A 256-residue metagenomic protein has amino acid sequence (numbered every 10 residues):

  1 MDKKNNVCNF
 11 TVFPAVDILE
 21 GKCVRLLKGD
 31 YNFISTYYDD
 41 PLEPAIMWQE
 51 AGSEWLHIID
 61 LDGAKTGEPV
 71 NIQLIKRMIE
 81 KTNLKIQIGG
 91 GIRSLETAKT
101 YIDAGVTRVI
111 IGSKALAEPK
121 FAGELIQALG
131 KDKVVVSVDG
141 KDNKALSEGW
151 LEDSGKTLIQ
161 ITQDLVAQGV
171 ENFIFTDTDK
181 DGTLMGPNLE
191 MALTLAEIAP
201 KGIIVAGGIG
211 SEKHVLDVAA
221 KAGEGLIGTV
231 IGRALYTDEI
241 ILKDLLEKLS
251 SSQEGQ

Functional and structural regions predicted by a protein language model:
N9-T11, K81-I88, K131-V135, L146-W150 (+1 more regions): Short beta-strand/loop segments at the ligand-binding rim of alpha/beta enzyme cores
D17, W48, L56, Y101 (+4 more regions): Conserved, mostly hydrophobic/aromatic
G21, K28-N32, K99-I102, V106-D181: Conserved anion-binding
W55-Q73, S113, F175-M185: Glycine-rich, proline-tolerant flexible connector loops at the mouths of alpha/beta enzymes
H57-D60, Q87, I110-I111, V135 (+3 more regions): Conserved beta-strand positions in the central sheet of alpha/beta enzyme cores
P69-K76, P119, L151-Q160, M185-T194: Charged helix-capping and loop-helix junction motifs
T82, I86-R108, E190-G225, L245: Catalytic cores of alpha/beta
F121-L129, L216-I231, L235-Q256: C-terminal helical cap(s) of enzyme catalytic domains, especially alpha/beta-barrels
